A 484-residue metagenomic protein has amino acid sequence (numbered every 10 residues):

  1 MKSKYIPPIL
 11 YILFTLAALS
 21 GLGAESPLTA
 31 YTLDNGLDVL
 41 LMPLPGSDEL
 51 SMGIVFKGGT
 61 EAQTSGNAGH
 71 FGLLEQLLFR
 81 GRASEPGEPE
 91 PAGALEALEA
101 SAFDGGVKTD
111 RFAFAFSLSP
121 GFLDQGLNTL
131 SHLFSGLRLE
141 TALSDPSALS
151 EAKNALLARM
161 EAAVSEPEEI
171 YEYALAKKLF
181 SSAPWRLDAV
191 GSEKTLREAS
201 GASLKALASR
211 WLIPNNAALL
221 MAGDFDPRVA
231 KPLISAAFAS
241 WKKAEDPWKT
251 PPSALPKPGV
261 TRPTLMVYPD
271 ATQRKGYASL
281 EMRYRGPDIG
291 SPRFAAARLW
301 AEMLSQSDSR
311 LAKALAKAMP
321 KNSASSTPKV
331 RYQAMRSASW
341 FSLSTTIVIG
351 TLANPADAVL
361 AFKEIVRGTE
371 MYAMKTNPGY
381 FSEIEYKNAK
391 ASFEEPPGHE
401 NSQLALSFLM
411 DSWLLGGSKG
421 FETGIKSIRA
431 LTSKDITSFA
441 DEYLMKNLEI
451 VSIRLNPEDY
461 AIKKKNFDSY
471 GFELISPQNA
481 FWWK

Functional and structural regions predicted by a protein language model:
M1-P7: Positively charged n-region of N-terminal signal peptides that target proteins for export
P8-A18: Bacterial N-terminal signal peptides
A17-S26: Bacterial Sec-dependent signal peptides at the C-terminal "C-region" and cleavage site
E25-S51: Mature N-terminal segment immediately following signal peptide/propeptide cleavage in secreted/periplasmic
M42, S47-L73, G87-G136, P167-K194 (+4 more regions): M16 family metallopeptidases and their MPP-like homologs
L77-P86: Catalytic Zn2+-binding segment of zinc metalloproteases
R138-T141, S181-S182, I213-P214, A218-D288 (+1 more regions): An aromatic/glycine/proline-enriched structural segment found at the starts of mature extracellular/organellar domains
